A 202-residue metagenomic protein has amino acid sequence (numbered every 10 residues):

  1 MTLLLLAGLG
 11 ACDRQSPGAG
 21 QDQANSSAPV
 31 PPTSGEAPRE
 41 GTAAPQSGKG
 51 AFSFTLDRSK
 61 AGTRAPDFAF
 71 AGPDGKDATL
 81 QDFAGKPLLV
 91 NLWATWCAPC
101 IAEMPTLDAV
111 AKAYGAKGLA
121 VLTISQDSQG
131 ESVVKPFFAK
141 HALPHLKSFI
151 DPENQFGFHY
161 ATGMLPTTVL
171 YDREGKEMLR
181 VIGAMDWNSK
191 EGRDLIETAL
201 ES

Functional and structural regions predicted by a protein language model:
M1-R64, S202: N-terminal targeting signals for export/organelle localization
D57-G62, D67-L88: A short beta-strand-turn-helix
A84, L92-A109: Conserved redox-active cysteine motifs that mediate thiol-disulfide chemistry, especially di-cysteine Cys-X(1-2)-Cys
G85-L88, K117-A120, H145-L146: Loop/turn elements at helix/coil->beta-strand transitions in domains of secreted/extracellular proteins
K86-L88, L92-W96, M164, E174: Short pre-active-site segment immediately N-terminal to redox-active cysteine/selenocysteine motifs in thiol-based
N91, T123-S125, L170: Hydrophobic beta-strand core positions in alpha/beta domains
I101-H141, P152-F158: Structural microenvironment flanking redox-active thiols in thiol-disulfide oxidoreductases
P136-H145, I150-E201: Thiol/disulfide oxidoreductase modules built on the thioredoxin-like
